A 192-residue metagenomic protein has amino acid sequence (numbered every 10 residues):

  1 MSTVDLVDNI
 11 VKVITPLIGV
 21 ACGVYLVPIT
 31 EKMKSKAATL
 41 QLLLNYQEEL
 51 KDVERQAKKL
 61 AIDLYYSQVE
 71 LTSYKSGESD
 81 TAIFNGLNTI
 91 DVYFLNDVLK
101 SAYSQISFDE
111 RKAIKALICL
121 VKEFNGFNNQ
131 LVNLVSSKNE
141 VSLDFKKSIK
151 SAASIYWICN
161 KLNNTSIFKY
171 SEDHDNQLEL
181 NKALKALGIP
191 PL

Functional and structural regions predicted by a protein language model:
M1-K34: Membrane-embedded hydrophobic alpha-helical segments
T30-E54, K58: Juxtamembrane membrane-water interface segments immediately C-terminal to a transmembrane helix
Q47-L192: Interfacial alpha-helical end/capping and short helix-turn segments at domain and membrane boundaries
